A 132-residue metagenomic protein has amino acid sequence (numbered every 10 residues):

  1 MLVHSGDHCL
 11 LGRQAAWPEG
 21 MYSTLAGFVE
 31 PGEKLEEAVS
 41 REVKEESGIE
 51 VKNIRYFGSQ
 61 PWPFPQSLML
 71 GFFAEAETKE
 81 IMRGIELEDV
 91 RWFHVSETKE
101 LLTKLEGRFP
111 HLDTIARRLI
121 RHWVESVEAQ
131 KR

Functional and structural regions predicted by a protein language model:
M1-T24, E50-V51, A74-A76: N-terminal strand-loop-strand
R13, F28, G58-Q60, T78: Short, well-ordered turn and helix-capping elements at secondary-structure junctions
P18-Y22, R83-R132: Nudix hydrolase/Nudix homology domain
T24-F57, F72: The catalytic Nudix box helix
G27-P31, Q60-P63, T103-R108: Short, contiguous acidic/charged loop-to-helix segments that flank catalytic cores in large enzymes
V29, V51, A76, L87 (+1 more regions): Hydrophobic pocket-lining residues within nucleotide cofactor-binding pockets
V39-G48, Y56-P61, Q66, D89-W92 (+1 more regions): Acidic, glycine-rich loop-and-beta core segments that form the ion-binding/anion-interacting portion of active sites
Q60-M82: Active-site-adjacent beta-strand/loop module that shapes the phosphate/pyrophosphate-binding cleft
